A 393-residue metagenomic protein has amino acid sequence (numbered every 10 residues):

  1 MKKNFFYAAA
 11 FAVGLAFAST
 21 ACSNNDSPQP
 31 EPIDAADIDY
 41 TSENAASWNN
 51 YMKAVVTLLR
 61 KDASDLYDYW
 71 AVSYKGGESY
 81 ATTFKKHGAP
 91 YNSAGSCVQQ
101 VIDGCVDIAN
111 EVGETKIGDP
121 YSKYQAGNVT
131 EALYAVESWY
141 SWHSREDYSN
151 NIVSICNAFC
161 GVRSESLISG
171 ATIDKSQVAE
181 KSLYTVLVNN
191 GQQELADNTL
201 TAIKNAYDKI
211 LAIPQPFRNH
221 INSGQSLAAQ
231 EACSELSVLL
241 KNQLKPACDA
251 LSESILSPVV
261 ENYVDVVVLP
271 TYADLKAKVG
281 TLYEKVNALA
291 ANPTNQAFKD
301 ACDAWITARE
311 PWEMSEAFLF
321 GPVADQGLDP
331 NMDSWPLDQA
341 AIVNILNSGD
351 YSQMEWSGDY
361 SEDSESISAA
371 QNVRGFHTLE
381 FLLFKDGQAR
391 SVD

Functional and structural regions predicted by a protein language model:
K2-A8, G14-A36: Bacterial Sec-dependent N-terminal signal peptides
N4-F5, A10, A16, P216 (+2 more regions): Intrinsic disorder/low-structure terminal segments
V13-G14, V323: Short, glycine/charge-rich beta-strand/loop segments that flank catalytic centers and engage negatively charged groups
N24-D393: Mature extracytoplasmic or organellar-lumen-exposed domains after removal of signal/transit peptides
